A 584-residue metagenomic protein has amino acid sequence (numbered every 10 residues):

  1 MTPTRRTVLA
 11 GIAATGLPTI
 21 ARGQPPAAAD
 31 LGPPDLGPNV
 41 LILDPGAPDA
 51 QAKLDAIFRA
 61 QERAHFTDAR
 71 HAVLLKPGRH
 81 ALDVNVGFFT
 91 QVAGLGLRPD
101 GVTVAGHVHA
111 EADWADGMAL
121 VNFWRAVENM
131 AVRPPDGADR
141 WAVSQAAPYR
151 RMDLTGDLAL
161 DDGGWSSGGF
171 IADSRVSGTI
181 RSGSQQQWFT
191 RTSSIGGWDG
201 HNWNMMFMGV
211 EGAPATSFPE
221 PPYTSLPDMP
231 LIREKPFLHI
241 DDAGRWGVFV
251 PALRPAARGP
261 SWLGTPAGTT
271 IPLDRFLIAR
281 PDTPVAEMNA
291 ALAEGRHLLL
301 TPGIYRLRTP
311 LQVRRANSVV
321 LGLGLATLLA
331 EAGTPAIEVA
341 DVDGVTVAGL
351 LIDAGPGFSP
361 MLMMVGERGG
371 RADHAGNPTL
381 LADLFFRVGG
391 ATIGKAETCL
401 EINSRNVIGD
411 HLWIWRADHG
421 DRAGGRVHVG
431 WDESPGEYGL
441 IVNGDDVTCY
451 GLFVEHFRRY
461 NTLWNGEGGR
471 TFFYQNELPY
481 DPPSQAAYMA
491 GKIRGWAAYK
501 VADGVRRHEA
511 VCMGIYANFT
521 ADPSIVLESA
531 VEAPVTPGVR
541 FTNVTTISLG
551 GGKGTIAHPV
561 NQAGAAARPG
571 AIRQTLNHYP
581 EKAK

Functional and structural regions predicted by a protein language model:
M1-T15: N-terminal secretory signal peptides and thylakoid transit peptides that target proteins across membranes
L9, A13, G23-K584: Extracellular/periplasmic carbohydrate-active domains that bind, remodel, or depolymerize complex polysaccharides
